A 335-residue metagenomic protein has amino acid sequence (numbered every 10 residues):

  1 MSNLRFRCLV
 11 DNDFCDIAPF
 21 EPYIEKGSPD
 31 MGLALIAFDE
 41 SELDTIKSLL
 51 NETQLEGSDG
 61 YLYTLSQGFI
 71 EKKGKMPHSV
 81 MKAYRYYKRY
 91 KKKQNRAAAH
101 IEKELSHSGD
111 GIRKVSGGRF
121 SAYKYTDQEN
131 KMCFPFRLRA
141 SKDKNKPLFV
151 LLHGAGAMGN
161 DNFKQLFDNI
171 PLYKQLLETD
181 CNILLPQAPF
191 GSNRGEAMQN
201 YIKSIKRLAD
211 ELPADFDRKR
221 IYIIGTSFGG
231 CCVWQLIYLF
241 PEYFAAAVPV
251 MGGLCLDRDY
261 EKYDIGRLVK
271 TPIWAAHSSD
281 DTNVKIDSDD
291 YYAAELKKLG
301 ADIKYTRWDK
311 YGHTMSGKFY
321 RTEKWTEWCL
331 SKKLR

Functional and structural regions predicted by a protein language model:
G27-L33, A37-H100: Charged, low-complexity intrinsically disordered segments and flexible loops
R85, R89-K92, R96-L148, C181 (+3 more regions): A domain-start/cap signature at the N-terminus of enzymes
L148, L152-S204: Active-site machinery of serine-nucleophile hydrolases
L152-G154, M251, H277: The conserved beta1-alpha1 loop
T179, L268-I273: Short, proline-enriched alpha-helix->beta-strand connector loops that line the catalytic pocket of alpha/beta-hydrolase
N193-S227: Gly/Ser-rich "nucleophile elbow"/oxyanion-hole loop immediately N-terminal to the catalytic nucleophile in hydrolases
K219-R267: Primarily recognizes the serine-hydrolase "nucleophile elbow" in alpha/beta-hydrolase and SGNH/GDSL folds
A276, T282-R335: C-terminal catalytic histidine-bearing segment of alpha/beta-hydrolase fold enzymes
